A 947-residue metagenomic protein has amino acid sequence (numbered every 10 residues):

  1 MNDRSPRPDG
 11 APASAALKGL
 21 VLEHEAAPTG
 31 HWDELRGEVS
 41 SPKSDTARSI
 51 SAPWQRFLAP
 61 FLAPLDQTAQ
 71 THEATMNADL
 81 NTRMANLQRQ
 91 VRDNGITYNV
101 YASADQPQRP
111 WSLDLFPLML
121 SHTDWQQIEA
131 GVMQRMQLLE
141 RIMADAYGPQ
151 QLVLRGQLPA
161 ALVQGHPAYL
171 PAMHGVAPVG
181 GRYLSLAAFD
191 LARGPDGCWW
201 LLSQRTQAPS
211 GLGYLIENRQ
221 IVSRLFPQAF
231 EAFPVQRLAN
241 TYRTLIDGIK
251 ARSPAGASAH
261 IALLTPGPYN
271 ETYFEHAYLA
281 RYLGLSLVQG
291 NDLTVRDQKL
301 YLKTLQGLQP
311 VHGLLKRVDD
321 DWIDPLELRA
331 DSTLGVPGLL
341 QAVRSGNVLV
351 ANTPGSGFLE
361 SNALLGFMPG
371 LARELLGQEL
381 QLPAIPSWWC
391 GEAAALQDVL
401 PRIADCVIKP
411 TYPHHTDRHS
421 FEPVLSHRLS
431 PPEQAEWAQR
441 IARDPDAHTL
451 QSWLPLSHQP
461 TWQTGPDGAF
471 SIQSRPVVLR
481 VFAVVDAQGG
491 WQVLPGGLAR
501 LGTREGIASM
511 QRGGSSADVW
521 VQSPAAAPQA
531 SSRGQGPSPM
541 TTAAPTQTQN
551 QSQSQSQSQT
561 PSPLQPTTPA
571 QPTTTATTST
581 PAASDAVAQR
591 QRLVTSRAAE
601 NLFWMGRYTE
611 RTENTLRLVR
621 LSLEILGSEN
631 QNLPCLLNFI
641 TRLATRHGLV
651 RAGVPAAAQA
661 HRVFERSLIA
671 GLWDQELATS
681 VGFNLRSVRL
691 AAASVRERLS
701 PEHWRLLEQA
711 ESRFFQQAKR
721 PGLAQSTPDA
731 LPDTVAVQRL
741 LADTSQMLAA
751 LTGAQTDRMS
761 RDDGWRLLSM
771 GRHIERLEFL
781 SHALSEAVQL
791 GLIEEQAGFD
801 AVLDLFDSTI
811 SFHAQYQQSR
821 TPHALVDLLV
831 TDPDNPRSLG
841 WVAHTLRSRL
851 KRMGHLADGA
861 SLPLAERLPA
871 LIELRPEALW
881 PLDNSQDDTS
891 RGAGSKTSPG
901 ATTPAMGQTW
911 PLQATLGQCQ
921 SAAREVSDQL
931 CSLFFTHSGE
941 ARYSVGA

Functional and structural regions predicted by a protein language model:
M1-P12: N-terminal acidic, proline/glycine-rich, low-complexity intrinsically disordered segments
G10-G37, R592-E600, T756-L767: Short, 15-30-residue, compositionally biased linear elements with alpha-helical propensity or flexible coil
L17-L65, E73: N-terminal-proximal low-complexity accessory segments that begin disordered and transition into the first
S49, L58-M76, N81-T82, N86 (+2 more regions): Non-catalytic terminal accessory/regulatory regions of metabolic enzymes
N81-M84, Q88-G180, G194-D196, T206-P254 (+8 more regions): Alpha-helical transmembrane segments and their helix-helix packing motifs
W125-W200, Q204-Q511, D518, Q522 (+1 more regions): Domain-scale recognition of functional cores that engage charged ligands
T546-S562, T567: Long, intrinsically disordered low-complexity tandem-repeat regions enriched in serine/threonine/proline and other
